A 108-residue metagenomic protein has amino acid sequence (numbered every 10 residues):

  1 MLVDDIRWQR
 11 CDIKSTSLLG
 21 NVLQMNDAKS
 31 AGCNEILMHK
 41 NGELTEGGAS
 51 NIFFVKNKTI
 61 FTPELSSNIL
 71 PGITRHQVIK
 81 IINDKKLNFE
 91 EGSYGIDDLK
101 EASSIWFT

Functional and structural regions predicted by a protein language model:
M1-T108: Helix-start/capping segments and mature chain N-termini
